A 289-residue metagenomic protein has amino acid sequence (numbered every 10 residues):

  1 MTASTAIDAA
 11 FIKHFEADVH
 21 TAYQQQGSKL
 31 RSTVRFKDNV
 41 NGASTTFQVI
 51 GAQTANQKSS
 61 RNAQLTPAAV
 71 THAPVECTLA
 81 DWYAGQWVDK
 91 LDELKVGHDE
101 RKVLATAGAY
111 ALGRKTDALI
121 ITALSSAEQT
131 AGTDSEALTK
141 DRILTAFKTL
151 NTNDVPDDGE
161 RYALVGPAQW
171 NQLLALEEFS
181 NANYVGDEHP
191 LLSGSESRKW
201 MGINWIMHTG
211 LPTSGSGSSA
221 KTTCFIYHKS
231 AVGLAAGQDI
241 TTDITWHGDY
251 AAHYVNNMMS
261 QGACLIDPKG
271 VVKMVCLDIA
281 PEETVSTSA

Functional and structural regions predicted by a protein language model:
M1-C77, V271-D278, E283-T287: N-terminal "assembly arms/tails" that initiate or stabilize quaternary assembly in self-assembling proteins
A55-K58, V96, Q172-A175, A235 (+1 more regions): Short helix/loop capping segments that flank catalytic or ligand/cofactor-binding pockets
H72-L94: Short acidic, glycine/tyrosine-flanked loop/strand segments centered on an H-E-D-like triad
V88-V155, K273-A289: Alpha-helical scaffold segments that mediate packing/assembly in large oligomeric complexes
S126-E196: Extended, solvent-exposed, turn-rich assembly/linker loops in the middle of proteins
G194-G248: Glycine/small-residue-rich hydrophobic helix-like segments
I244-A289: Extended, compositionally biased alpha-helical segments that mediate assembly or anchoring
